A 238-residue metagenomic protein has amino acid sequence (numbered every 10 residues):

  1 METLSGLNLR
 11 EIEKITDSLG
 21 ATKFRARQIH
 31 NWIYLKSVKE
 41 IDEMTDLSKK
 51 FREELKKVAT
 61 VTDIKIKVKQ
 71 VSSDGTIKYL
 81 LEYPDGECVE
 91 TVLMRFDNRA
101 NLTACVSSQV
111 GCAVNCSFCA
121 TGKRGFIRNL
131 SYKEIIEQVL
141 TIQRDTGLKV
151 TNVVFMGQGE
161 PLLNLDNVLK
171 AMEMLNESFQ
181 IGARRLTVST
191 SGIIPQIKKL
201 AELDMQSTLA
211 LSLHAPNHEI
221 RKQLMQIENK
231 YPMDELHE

Functional and structural regions predicted by a protein language model:
M1-L102: Flexible, acidic/Gly-rich N-terminal and inter-domain linker regions that tether and position cofactor-handling modules
S72, S107-S108, S189, S212: Short linear Ser/Thr-Pro motifs
F96-E134: Canonical Radical SAM [4Fe-4S] cluster-binding loop centered on the CxxxCxxC motif and its immediate flanking residues
K123-N152: Conserved alpha-helical substructure of the radical SAM core
Q143-N152, G157-E238: Conserved AdoMet/S-adenosylmethionine-binding subsite of the radical SAM
